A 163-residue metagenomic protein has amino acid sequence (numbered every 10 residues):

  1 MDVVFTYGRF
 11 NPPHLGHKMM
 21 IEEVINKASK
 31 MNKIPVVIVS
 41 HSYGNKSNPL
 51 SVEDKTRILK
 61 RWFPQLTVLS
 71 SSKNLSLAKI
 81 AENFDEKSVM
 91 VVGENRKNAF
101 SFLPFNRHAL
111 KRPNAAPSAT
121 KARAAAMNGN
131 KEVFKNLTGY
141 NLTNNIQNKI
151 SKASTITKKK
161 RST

Functional and structural regions predicted by a protein language model:
M1-T163: Nucleotidyltransferase catalytic core that binds NTPs
